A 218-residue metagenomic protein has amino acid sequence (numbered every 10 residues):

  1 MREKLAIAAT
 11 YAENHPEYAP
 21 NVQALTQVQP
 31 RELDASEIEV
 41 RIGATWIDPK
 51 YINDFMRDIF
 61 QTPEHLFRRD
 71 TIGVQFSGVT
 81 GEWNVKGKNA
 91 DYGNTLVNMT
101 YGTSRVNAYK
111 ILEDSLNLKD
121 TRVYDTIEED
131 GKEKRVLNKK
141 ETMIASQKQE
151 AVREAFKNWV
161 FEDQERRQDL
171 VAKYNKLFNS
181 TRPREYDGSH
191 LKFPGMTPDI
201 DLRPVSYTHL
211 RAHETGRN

Functional and structural regions predicted by a protein language model:
M1-F178: Charged, low-complexity intrinsically disordered regions
E162-V205: Pre-P-loop entry segment of helicase/translocase ATPase cores
T208-T215: Conserved small/polar residues in nucleotide/adenosyl-binding loops
